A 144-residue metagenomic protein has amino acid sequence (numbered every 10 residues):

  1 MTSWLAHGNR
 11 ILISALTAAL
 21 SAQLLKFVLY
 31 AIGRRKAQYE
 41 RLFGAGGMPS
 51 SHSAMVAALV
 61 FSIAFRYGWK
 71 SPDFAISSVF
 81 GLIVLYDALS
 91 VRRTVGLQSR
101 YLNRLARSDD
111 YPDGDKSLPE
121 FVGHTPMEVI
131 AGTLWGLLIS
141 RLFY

Functional and structural regions predicted by a protein language model:
M1-L24, I32-R35: Helix-loop-helix hairpins and the membrane-proximal interhelical loops of multi-pass alpha-helical transport proteins
L16, L20-L24, Y39-Y144: Membrane-embedded catalytic cores of phosphoryl/pyrophosphoryl-handling enzymes
Y30-G33, L59: Enrichment for repetitive, rod-forming helical segments
